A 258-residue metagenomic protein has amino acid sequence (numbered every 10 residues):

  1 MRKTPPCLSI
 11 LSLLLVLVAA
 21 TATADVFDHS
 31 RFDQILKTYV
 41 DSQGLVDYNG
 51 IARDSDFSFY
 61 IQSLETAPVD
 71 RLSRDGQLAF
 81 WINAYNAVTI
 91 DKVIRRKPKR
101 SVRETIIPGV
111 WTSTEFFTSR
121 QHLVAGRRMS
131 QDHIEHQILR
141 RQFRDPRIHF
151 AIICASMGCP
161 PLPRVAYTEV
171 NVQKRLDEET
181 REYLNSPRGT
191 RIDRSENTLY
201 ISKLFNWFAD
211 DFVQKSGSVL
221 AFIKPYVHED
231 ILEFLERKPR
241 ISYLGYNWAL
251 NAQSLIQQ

Functional and structural regions predicted by a protein language model:
M1-L11: Bacterial N-terminal signal peptides that target proteins for export
S9-A19: Bacterial N-terminal signal peptides
A20-A24: Sec/Tat signal peptide C-region and signal peptidase I cleavage site
D25-Q258: Interaction/scaffold regions that mediate signaling and macromolecular assembly across diverse proteins
